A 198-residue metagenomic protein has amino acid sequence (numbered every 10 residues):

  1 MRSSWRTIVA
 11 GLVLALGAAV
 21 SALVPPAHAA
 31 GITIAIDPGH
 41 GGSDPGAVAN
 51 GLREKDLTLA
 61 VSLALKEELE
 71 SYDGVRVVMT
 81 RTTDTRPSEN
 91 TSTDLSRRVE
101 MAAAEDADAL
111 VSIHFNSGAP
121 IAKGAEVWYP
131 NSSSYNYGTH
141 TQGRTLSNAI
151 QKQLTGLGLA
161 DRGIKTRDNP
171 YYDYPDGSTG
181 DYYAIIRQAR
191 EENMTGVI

Functional and structural regions predicted by a protein language model:
M1-L12: Bacterial N-terminal signal peptides that target proteins for export
A10-A22: Bacterial N-terminal signal peptides
A19-I32: Sec-dependent signal peptide cleavage junction
A29-L146: Catalytic-core regions of hydrolytic enzymes
L69-D73, Q153-L157, Q188-M194: A structural motif corresponding to the C-terminal end of an alpha-helix and its immediate exit/capping segment
E105, S112-A119, G163-I198: Active-site-adjacent mobile loop/cap segments within catalytic or ligand-binding domains
Q142-R167: Acidic, glycine-rich loop-and-strand cores that form catalytic or ligand-binding grooves in diverse globular domains
